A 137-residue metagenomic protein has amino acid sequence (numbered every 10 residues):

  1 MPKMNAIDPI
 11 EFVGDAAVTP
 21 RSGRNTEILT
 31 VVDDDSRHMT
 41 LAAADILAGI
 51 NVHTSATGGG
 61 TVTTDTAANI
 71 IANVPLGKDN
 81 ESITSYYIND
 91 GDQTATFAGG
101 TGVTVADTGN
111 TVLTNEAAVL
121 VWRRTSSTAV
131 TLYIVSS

Functional and structural regions predicted by a protein language model:
K3-T101, N115-E116, W122-S137: Exposed extracellular interaction/assembly regions and N-terminal maturation sites
T104-A106: A conserved acidic, glycine/proline-rich C-terminal tail/linker
T108-A118: Tight coil/turn sites that cap or link beta-strands
